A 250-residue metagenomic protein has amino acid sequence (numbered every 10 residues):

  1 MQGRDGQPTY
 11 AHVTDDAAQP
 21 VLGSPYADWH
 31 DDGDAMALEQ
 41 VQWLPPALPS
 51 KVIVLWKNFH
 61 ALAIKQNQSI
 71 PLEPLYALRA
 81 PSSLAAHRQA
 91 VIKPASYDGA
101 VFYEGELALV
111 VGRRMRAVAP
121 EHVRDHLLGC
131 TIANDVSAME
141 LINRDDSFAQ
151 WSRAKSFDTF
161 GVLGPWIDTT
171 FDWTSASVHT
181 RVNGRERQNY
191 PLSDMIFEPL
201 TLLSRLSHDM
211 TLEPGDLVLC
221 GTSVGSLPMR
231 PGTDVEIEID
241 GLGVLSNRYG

Functional and structural regions predicted by a protein language model:
M1-P74, F171-W173, H179-R181, E236-E238: N-terminal non-catalytic cap/leader segment that marks the start of a structured domain
Q2-R4, L44-A47, Q68-I70, Y76 (+6 more regions): Solvent-exposed alpha-helices and their adjacent loops that cap or buttress functional pockets in soluble metabolic
P20, V52-L55, L107-V111, G129-I132 (+1 more regions): Short hydrophobic-aromatic micro-motifs
D34, E39-Q42, L62, I92 (+1 more regions): Catalytic-pocket segment enriched in acidic/His residues
I70-H87, Y103, E236-D240: Structural signature of FAD isoalloxazine-binding scaffolds in flavoprotein oxidoreductases
A77, A108-R113, S204, G215: Short, conserved beta-strand element in jelly-roll/cupin
H87-V110: A structural-propensity feature for long, helix-poor, extended segments
E104, A108-R114, V118-N134: RNA pseudouridine synthases
